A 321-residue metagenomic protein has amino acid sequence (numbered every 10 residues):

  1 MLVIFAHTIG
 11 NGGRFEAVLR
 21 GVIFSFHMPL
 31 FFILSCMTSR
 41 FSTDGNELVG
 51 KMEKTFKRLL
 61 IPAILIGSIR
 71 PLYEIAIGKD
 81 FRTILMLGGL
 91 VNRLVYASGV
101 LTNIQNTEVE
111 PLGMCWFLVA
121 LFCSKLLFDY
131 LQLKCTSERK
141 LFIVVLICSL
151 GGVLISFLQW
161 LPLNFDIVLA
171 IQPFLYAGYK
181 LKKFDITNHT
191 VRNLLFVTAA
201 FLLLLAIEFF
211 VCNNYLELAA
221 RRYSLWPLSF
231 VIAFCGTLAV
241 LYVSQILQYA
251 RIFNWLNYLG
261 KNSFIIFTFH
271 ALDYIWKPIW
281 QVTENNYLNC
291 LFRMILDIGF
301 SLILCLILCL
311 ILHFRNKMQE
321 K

Functional and structural regions predicted by a protein language model:
M1-K321: Alpha-helical transmembrane segments and their immediate juxtamembrane cytosolic regions
